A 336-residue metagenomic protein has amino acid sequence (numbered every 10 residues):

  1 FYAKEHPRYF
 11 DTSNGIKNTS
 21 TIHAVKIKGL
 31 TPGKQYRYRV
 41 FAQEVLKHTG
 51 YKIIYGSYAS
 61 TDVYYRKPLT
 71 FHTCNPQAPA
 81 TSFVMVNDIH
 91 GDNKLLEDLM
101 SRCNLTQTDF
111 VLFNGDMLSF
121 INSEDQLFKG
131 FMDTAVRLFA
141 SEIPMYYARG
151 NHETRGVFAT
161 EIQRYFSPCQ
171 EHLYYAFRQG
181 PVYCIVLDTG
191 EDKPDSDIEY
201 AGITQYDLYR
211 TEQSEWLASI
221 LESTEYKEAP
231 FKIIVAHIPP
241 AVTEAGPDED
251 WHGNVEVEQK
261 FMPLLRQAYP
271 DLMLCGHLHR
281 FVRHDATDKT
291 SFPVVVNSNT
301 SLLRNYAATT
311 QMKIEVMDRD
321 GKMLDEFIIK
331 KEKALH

Functional and structural regions predicted by a protein language model:
F1-M85, L105, A308-H336: Acidic, histidine-bearing metal-coordination/catalytic regions of metal-dependent phosphoesterases
G15, K26, V40-T70, Q126-Y226 (+4 more regions): Extended active-site neighborhood of metal-dependent phosphoesterases/phosphodiesterases
P79-V157: Conserved, compact domain cores that house catalytic/ligand-binding motifs in diverse enzymes and effector modules
V84-N87, F110-D116, I143-N151, I233-H237 (+3 more regions): Active-site neighborhood of phospho(di)ester-bond hydrolases with catalytic His/Asp-centered motifs
H90-K94, N122, T204-T211, V255: Soluble non-cytosolic domains of exported or imported proteins
G91-E97, S119-N122, R149-F158, D192-S196 (+3 more regions): Active-site environment of divalent metal-dependent phosphoester hydrolases
C103-Q107, T224-A229: Glycine-rich phosphate-binding loop signature in dinucleotide/nucleotide-binding domains
Y200, Y206, E225-L272: Active-site-proximal segments of metal-dependent phosphoesterases and phosphodiesterases across multiple
